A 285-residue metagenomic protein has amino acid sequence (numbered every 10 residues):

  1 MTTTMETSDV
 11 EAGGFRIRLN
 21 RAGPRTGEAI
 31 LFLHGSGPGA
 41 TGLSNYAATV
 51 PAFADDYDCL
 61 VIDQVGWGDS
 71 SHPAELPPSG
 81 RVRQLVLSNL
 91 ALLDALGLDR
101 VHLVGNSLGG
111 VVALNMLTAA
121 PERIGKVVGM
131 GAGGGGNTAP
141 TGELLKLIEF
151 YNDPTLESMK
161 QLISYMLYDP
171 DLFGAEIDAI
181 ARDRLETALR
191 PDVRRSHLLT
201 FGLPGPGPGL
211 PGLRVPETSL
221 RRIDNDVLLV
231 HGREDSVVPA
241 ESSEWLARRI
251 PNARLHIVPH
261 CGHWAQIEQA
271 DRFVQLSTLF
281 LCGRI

Functional and structural regions predicted by a protein language model:
F15-H72: Conserved HGGG/HGGXW glycine-rich cap/lid loop of the alpha/beta-hydrolase fold
P51, V61-V104, I267, Q275: Active-site loop/oxyanion-hole signature of alpha/beta-hydrolase fold enzymes
G105, G109, A113: Gly/Ala-rich beta-loop-alpha elbow adjacent to hydrolase catalytic centers
L114, T118, G125-M159: Flexible "cap/lid" loop of the alpha/beta hydrolase fold
T138-A139, L156-S219: Conserved alpha/beta-hydrolase catalytic His-Asp/Glu region
I223, L229-H231: Short beta-strand/loop motif that positions the catalytic acidic residue of the alpha/beta-hydrolase fold
E234-V238: Acidic catalytic loop of the alpha/beta-hydrolase fold
A253-I285: Catalytic active-site module of serine/aspartate enzymes centered on a nucleophile-bearing elbow/loop
